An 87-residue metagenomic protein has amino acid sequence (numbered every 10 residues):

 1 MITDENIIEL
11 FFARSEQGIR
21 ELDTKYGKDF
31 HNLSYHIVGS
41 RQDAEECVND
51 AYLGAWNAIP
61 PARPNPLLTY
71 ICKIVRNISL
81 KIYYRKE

Functional and structural regions predicted by a protein language model:
M1-I7: Intrinsic, short, N-terminal disordered tails of RNA polymerase sigma-factor systems
I7, G18-I19, C47, L67 (+1 more regions): Hydrophobic side chains within well-formed alpha-helices
I8-E9, H31, Y35, C72 (+1 more regions): Solvent-exposed, non-membrane alpha-helical residues enriched in polar/charged side chains
F12-A13, N49-L67, R85-E87: Sigma70-family region 2
F12-E21, H31-D50: Short, charged helix-capping/linker segments at alpha-helix termini
L22, Y26, F30, A51 (+1 more regions): Residue-level preference for hydrophobic side chains embedded in well-ordered alpha helices
R76-E87: Arg/Lys-rich amphipathic alpha helix in sigma70-family domain 2
